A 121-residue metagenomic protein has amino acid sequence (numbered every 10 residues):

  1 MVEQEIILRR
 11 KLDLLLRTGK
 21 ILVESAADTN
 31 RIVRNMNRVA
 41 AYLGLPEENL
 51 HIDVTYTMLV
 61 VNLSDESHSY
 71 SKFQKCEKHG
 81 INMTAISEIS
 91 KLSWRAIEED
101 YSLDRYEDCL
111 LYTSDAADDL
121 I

Functional and structural regions predicted by a protein language model:
M1-Y101: Soluble N-terminal domains of membrane-associated systems
E107-L111: Short juxtamembrane and helix-loop transition motifs at transmembrane-helix boundaries in membrane proteins
Y112-I121: Single conserved hydrophobic/aromatic residue that forms the stacking wall/gate of nucleotide- or nucleobase-binding
